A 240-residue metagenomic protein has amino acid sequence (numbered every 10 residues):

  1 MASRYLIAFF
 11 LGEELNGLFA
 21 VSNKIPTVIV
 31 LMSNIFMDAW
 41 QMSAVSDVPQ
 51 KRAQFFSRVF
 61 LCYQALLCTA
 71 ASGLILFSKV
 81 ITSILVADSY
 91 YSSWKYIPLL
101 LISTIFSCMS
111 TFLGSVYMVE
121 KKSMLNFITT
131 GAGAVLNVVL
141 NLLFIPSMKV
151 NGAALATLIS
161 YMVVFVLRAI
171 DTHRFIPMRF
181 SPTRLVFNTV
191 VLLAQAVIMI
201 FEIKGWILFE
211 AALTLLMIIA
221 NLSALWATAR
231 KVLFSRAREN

Functional and structural regions predicted by a protein language model:
A2-L11, W40-Q41, F77-T82: Hydrophobic/aromatic end-of-helix segments at the C-terminal termini of transmembrane alpha-helices
S3-Y5, L15-S33, L61-C62, V138: Alpha-helical transmembrane segments of polytopic membrane transporters and translocases
E14-G17, S57, Y91-W94, S123-M124 (+1 more regions): Residues that define the loop-to-transmembrane-helix transition and helix capping in multi-pass membrane transporters
N23, V30, N34-D38, L76 (+4 more regions): Short runs within selected transmembrane alpha-helices of multi-pass transporters and secretion channels
P26-C62, G114-V119: Helix-loop junctions and terminal segments of transmembrane helices in multi-pass membrane transport/translocation
T69-D88: Short membrane-interface helical motifs at transmembrane helix boundaries in multi-pass membrane transporters
A71-L76, V138-L142, L192-I207: Hydrophobic alpha-helical transmembrane segments in multi-pass integral membrane proteins
V197-N240: Membrane-proximal transmembrane or re-entrant/amphipathic helices at the cytosolic face
